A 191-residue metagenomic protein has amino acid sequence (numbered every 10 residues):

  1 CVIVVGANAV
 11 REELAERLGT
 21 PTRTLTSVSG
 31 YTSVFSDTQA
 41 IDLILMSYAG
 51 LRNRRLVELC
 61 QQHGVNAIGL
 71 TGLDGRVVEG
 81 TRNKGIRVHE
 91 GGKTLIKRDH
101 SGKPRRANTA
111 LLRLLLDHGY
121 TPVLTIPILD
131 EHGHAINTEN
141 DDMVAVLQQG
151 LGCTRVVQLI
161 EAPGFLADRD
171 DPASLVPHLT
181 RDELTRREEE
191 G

Functional and structural regions predicted by a protein language model:
C1-G191: Nucleotide/pyrophosphate-binding catalytic subdomain
